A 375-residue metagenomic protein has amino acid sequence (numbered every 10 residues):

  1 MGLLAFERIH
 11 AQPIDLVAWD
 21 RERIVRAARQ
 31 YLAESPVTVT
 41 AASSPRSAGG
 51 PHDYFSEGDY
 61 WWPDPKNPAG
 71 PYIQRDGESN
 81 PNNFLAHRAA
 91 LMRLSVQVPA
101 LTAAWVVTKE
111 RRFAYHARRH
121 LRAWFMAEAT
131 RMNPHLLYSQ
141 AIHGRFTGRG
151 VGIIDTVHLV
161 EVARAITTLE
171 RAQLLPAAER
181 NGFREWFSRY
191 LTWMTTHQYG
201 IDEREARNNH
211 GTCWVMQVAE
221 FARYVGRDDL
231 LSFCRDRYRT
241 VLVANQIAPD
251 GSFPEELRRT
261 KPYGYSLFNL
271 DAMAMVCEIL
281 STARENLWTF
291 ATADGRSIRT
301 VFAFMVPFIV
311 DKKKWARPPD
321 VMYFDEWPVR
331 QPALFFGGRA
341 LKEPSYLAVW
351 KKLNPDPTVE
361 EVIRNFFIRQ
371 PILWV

Functional and structural regions predicted by a protein language model:
M1-E203, R239, S281-R284, T289-V375: Extracellular glycan-targeting catalytic surfaces
F84-L85, Q173, A177, T195-A206 (+3 more regions): Active-site-adjacent structural elements in folded domains
M92, V96-P99, R112, R119 (+5 more regions): Short, well-structured alpha-helical interface segments that form or flank functional binding sites
I154, H158, E179-W186, D202-W214 (+4 more regions): Short, contiguous, pocket-lining structural segments that sit at or immediately flank catalytic/ligand-binding sites
M216-A316: Long, repeat-rich segments with strong aromatic
